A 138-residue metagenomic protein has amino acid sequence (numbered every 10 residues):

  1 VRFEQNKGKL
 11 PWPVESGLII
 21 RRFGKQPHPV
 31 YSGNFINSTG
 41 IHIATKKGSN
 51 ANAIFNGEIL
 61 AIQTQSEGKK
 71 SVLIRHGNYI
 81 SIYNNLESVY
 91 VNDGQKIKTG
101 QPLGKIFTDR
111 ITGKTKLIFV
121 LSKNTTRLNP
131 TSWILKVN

Functional and structural regions predicted by a protein language model:
V1-A61, S66-K69, L73-R75, F119 (+1 more regions): Extracytoplasmic/periplasmic cell wall- or extracellular glycan-interacting regions that localize and scaffold envelope
G40, A44, H76, I80-V89 (+2 more regions): Solvent-exposed beta-strand motifs enriched in subsets of small alpha/beta binding domains, especially certain
I62, Y79-K96, G100: Short histidine-centered loop motifs in beta-beta connectors
T64, S88, T108-I111: Short, conserved catalytic or interaction motifs in soluble domains
D93-N138: Conserved, short, structured surface segments that act as functional micro-motifs
